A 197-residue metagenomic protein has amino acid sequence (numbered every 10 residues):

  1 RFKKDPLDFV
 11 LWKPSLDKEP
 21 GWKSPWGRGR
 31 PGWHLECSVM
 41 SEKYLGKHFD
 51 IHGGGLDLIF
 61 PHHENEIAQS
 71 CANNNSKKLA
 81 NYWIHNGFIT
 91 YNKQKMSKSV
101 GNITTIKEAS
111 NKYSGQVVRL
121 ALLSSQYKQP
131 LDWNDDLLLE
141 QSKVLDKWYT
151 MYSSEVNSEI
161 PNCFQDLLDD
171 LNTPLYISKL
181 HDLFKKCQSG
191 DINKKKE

Functional and structural regions predicted by a protein language model:
R1-K143, Y149-V156: Alpha-helical recognition segments enriched in aromatics with Gly/Pro capping that present substrate-recognition
V156-N162: Extended alpha-helical coiled-coil "stalk/arm" regions that act as elongated linkers or oligomerization scaffolds
N162-E197: C-terminal low-complexity, glycine/proline- and small-hydrophobic-enriched intrinsically disordered tails that act as
